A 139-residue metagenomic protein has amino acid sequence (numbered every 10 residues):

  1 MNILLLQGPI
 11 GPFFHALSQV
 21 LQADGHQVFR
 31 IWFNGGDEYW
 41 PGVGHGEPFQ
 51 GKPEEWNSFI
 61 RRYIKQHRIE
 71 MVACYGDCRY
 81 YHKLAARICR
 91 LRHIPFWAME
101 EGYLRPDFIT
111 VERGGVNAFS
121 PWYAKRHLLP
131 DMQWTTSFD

Functional and structural regions predicted by a protein language model:
M1-N34: N-terminal subdomain of nucleotide-sugar transferases
N2-L6, Y63-R79: Short N-terminal targeting/anchoring amphipathic segment
G11-H15, Y80-A85: Short, well-ordered alpha-helical microsegments
F29-W32, V72-Y75, P95-E100: A structural signal for short, well-ordered beta-strand segments and their strand-loop junctions that often border
R30-G46: N-terminal strand-loop element at the rim of the active site of nucleotide-sugar-dependent glycosyltransferases
G44-Y63: Glycine-rich, highly charged phosphate/nucleotide-binding loops
I64-K65, K83-F96: Glycosyltransferases and closely related glycan-assembly transferases that use nucleotide-activated donors
P95-D139: Active-site-proximal region of nucleotide-activated glycan assembly enzymes, centered on histidine/acidic-rich loops
